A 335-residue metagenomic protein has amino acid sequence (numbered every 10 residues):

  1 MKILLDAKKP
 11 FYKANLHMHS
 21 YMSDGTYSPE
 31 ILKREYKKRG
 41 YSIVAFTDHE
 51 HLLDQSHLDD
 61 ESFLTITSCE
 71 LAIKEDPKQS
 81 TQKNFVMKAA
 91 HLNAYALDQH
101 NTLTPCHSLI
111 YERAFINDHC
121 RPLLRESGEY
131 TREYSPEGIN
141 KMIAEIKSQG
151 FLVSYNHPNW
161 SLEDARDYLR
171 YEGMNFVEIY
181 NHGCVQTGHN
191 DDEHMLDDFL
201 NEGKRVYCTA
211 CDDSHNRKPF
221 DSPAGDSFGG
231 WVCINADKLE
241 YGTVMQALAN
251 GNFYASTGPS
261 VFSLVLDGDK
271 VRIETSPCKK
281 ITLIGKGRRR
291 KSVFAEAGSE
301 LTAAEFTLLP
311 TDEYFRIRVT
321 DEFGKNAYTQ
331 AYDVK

Functional and structural regions predicted by a protein language model:
M1-A7, F11, G203-Y207, D212-K335: C-terminal functional module detector
K2-N156, E163-A165, R170-E172, E178-M195 (+3 more regions): A metal-dependent hydrolase metal-coordination microenvironment
H17-M18, L124, G128, N159 (+4 more regions): Generic, low-specificity signal for short hydrophobic/alpha-helical stretches with a mild N-terminal bias, encompassing
K37, K147, L200-N201, A249: Alpha-helix boundary recognition
R39-Y41, H57-E61, H119, Y171 (+6 more regions): Short alpha-helical interface elements
K74, L162-M174, R217-C233: Substrate-binding cleft/loops of secretory-pathway carbohydrate-active enzymes
D192-R205: Short, hydrophobic/aliphatic alpha-helical segments
